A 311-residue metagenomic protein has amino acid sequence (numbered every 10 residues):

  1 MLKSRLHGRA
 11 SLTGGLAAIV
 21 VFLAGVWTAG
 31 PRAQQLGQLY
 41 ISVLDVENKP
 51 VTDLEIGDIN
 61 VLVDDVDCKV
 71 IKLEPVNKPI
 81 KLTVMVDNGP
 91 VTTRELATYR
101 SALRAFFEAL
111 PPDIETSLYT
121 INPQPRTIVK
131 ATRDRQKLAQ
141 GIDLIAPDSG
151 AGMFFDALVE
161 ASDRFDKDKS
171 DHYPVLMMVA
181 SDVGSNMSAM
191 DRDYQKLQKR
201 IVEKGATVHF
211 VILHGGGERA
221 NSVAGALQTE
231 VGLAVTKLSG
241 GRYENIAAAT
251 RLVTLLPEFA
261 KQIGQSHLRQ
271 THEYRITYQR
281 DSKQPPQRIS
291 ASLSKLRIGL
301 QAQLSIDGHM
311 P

Functional and structural regions predicted by a protein language model:
M1-A10: N-terminal secretory signal peptides that target proteins for export/translocation
T13-V26: Bacterial N-terminal signal peptides
G30-V91, R100: Eukaryote-biased intrinsically disordered, low-complexity acidic regions enriched in Ser/Thr/Pro
Q34-G37, A248-P311: C-terminal "exit" segments of structured domains
E55, L73-I80, G89-T116, K130-K137 (+1 more regions): …and closely analogous acidic/polar surface helices at protein-protein or active-site interfaces in A-domain-like
T92-R94, R126-K130, G184-R192, G217-N221 (+1 more regions): Extracytoplasmic/secreted cell-surface and envelope-processing proteins
R100, P112, P123-Q124, A131-H209 (+3 more regions): Exposed acidic/Ser/Thr-rich ligand/metal-binding surfaces
V211-L268: Von Willebrand factor A/integrin I-like adhesion domains
